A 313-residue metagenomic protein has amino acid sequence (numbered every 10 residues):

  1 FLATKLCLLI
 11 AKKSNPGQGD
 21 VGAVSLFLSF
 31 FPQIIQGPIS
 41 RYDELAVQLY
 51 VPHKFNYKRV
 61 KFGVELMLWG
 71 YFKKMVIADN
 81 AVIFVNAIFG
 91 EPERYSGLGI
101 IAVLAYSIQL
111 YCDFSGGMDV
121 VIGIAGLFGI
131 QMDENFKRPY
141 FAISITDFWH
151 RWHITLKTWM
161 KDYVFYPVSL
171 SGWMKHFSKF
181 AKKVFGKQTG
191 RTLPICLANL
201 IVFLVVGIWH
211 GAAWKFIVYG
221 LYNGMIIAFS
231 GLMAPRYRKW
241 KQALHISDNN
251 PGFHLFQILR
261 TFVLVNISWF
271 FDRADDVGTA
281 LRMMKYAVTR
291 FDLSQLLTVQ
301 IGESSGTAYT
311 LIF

Functional and structural regions predicted by a protein language model:
F1-F313: Membrane-embedded transmembrane alpha-helical bundles that form the catalytic cores of multi-pass lipid-modifying
